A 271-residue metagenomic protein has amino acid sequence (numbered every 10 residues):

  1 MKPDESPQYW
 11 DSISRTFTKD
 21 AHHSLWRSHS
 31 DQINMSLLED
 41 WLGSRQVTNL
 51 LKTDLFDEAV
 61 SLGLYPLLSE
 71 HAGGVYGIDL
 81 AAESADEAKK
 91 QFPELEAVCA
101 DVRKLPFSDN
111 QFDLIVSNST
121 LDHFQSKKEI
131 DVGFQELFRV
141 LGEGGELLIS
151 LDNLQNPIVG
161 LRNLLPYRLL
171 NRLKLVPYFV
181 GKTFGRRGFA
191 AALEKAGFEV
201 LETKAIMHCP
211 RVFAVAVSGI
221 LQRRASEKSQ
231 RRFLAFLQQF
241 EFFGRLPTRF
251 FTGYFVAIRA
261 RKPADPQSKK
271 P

Functional and structural regions predicted by a protein language model:
M1-Q46: Conserved class I S-adenosyl-L-methionine
H29, N171-G188: Acceptor-substrate binding/catalytic loop of class I
L51-K104: Class I SAM-dependent methyltransferase SAM/SAH-binding core
V116: A conserved beta-strand element that flanks and buttresses the S-adenosyl-L-methionine
D131-E146: A short glycine-rich, Lys/Arg-flanked "PGG" loop and its adjoining helix->strand segment in the class I
L148-L170: Conserved class I S-adenosyl-L-methionine
V180-G197, T203: Short alpha-helix
E202-P271: A C-terminal cap/extension of S-adenosyl-L-methionine-dependent methyltransferases that defines the acceptor-substrate
